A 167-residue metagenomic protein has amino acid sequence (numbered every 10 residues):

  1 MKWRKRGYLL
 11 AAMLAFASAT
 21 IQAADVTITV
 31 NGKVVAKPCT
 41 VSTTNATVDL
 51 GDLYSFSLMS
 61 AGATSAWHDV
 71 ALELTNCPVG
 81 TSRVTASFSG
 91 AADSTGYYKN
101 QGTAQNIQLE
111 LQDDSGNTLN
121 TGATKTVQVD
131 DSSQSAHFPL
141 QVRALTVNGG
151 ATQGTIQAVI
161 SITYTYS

Functional and structural regions predicted by a protein language model:
K2-R6, I21-S167: Mature extracellular/passenger domains of Gram-negative fimbrial/pilin and adhesin proteins
G7-A15: Sec-dependent N-terminal signal peptides
F16-T20: N-terminal signal peptide c-region/cleavage motif recognized by signal peptidases
